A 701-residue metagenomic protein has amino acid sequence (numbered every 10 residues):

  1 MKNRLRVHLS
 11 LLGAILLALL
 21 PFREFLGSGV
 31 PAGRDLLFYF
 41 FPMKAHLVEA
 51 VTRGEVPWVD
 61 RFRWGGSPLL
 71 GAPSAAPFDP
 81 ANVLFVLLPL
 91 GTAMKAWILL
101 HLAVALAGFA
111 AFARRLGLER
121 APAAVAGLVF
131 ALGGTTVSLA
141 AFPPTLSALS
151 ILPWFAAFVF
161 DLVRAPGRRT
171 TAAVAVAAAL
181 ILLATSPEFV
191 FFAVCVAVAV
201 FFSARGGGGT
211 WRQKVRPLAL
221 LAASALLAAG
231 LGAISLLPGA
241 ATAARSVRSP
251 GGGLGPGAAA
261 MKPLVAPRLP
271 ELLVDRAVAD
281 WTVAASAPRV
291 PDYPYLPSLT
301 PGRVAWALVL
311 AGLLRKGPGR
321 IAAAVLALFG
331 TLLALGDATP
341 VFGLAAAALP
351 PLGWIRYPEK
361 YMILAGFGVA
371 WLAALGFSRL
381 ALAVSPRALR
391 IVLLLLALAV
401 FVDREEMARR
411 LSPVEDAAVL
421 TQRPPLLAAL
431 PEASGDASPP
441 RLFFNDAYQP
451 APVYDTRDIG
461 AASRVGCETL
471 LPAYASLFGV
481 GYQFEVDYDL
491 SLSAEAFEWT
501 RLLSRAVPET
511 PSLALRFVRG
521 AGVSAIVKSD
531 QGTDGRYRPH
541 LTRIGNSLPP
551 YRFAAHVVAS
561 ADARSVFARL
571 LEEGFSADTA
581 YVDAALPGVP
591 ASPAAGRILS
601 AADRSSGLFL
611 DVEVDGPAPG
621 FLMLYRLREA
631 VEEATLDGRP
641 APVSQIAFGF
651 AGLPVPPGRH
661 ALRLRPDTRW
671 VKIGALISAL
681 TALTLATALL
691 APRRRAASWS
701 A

Functional and structural regions predicted by a protein language model:
M1-R23, R216-L220, A225, A383 (+2 more regions): Start-transfer (signal-anchor) and selected internal transmembrane alpha helices of multi-pass inner/ER membrane
N3-L5, G208-A219, L308-G343, V384-A388: Membrane-interface helix-loop-helix junctions at transmembrane boundaries of multi-pass membrane enzymes, predominantly
A14-L17, L106-L116, R120-G206, L220-G239 (+1 more regions): Membrane-embedded helix bundles of polyisoprenyl
L19-S28, A50-V51, L84-L88, T92 (+6 more regions): Membrane-interface helix-loop junctions at the exits of transmembrane helices
R23-L116, A121-I151, P267-Y295, A634: Active-site lumenal/periplasmic loops and adjacent helix-entry segments of GT-C-fold, multi-pass membrane
F38-V51, E55-P57, L231-G312, W354 (+7 more regions): Periplasmic/ER-lumenal interhelical loops and adjacent helix-loop junctions in multi-pass membrane proteins
F40, L332, F575-A701: Active-site-proximal, structured, solvent-exposed surfaces of multi-pass membrane proteins that position macromolecular
A399-A418, A429-L515, R543-P590, R628-E629 (+1 more regions): Extracytoplasmic/lumenal acceptor-recognition loop(s) of multi-pass membrane glycoenzymes
